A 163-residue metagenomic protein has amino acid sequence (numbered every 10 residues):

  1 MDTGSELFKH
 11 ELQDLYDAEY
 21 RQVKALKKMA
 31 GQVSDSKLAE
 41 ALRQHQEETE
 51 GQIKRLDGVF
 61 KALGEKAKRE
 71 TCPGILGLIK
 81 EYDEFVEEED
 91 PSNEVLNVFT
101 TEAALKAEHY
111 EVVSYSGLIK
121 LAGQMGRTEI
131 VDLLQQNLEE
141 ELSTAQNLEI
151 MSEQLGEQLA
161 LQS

Functional and structural regions predicted by a protein language model:
M1-S163: Amphipathic alpha-helical hairpins
